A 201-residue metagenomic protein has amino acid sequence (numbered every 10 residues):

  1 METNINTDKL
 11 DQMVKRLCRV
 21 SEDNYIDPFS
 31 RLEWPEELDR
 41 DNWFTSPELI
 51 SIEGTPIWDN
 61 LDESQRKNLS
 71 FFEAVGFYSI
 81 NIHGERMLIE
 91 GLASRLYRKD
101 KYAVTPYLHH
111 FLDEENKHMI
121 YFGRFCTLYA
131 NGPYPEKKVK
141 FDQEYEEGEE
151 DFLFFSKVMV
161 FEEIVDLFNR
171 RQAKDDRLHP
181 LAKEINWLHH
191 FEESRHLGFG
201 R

Functional and structural regions predicted by a protein language model:
M1-T105, T127-P135, V139, G148 (+1 more regions): Terminal targeting/low-complexity segments that flank the catalytic cores of oxidoreductases
D59, K67, I164-A173, R201: Short flexible/disordered coil segments
R66-K67, E144, R177: Helix-boundary and loop/linker segments of multi-pass membrane transporters
F71-Y78, D100-K117, E147-F154, P180-E193: Alpha-helical scaffold segments that form or flank carboxylate-/histidine-based iron centers
N81-I89, F111-C126, F155-N169, H189-G200: Alpha-helical transition-metal enzyme core signature, strongest for iron centers
R95-P106, Y129-G132, R171-L188, R201: Inter-helical turn/loop segments and adjacent helix faces that build the functional surface of alpha-helical bundle
Y97, F111, E115, T127 (+6 more regions): A sequence-level detector of short, solvent-exposed, charge-rich linear segments
C126-K138, E147-R177: All-alpha helical catalytic cores of prenyl diphosphate-utilizing isoprenoid enzymes
